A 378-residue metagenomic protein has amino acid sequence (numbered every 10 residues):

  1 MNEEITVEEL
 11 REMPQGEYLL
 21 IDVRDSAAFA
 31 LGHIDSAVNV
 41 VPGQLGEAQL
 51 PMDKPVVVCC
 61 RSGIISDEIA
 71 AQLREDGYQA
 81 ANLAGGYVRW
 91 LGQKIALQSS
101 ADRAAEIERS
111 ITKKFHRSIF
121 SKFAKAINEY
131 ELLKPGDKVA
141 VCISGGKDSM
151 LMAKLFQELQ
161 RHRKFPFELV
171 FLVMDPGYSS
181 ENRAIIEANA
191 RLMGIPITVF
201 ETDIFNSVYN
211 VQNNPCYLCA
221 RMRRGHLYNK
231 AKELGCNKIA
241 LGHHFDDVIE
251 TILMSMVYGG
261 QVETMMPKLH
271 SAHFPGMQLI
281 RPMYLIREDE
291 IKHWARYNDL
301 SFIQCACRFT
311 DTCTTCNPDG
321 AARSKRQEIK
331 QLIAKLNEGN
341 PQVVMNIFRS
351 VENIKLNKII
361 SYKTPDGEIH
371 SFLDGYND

Functional and structural regions predicted by a protein language model:
M1-L19, D25-P55, R61-K113, A188: Rhodanese-like catalytic fold shared by cysteine-dependent sulfurtransferases and DSP/PTP-type phosphatases
F29, L91, N206-Q212, C313-T315: A short acidic, helix-capping loop that chelates divalent metal ions and anchors anionic groups
N39, N82, F171, V199-E201 (+1 more regions): A structural preference for short, hydrophobic beta-strand core positions in alpha/beta folds
S99-M254, Y258, V262, M266 (+2 more regions): ATP-dependent adenylation/nucleotidyltransferase module used to activate substrates
A105-S110, M222-L234, P267-F274, I329-S350: Short, basic, helix/turn surface patches
E168, D247-E328, L332-I333: Catalytic subdomain that performs nucleotidyl-dependent activation
L300-D378: The feature marks non-catalytic terminal segments
